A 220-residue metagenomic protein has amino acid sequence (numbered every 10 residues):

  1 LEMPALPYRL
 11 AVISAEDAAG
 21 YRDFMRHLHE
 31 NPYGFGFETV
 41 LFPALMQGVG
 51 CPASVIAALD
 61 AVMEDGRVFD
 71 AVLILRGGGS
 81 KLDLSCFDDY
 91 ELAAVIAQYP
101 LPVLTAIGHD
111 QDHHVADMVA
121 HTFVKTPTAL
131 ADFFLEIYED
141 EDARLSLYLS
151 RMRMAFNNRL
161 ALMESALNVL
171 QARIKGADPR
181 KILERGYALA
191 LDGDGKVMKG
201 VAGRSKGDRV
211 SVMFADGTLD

Functional and structural regions predicted by a protein language model:
L1-D83, E91, A97-Q98: Phosphate-binding glycine-rich loops and their immediate beta-loop-alpha structural context
D17-G20, F24, C51, D88 (+6 more regions): Helical mechanochemical/support elements of P-loop NTPase systems and associated helical scaffolds
A44-L45, D83-I96, H121, S150-R159: Short secondary-structure transition/capping segments
L59-D60, D89-L92, G176, V197: A generic local structural motif
Y99, L104-D220: Charged, elongated alpha-helical interaction scaffolds
